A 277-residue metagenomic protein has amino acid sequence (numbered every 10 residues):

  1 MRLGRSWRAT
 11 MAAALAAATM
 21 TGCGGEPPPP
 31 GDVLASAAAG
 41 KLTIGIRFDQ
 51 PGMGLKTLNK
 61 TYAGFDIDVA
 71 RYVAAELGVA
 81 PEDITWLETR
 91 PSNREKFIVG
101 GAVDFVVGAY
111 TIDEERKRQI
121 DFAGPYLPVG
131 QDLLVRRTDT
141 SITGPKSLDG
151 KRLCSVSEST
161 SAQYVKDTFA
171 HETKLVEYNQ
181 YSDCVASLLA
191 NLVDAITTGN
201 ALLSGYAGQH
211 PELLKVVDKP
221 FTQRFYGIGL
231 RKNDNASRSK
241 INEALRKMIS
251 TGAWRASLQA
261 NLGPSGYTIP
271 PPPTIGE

Functional and structural regions predicted by a protein language model:
A18-G22: C-terminal motif of bacterial Sec signal peptides marking the signal peptidase cleavage site
G24, I67, Y72-E76, D139 (+2 more regions): Extended ligand-binding regions for polar small-molecule ligands
G25-P27, T160-V176, K215-V216, R246-E277: Ligand-binding clefts/hinges and TM-proximal coupling segments of bilobed small-molecule sensing domains
P29-V106: Extracytoplasmic small-molecule ligand-binding "clamshell" domains of the periplasmic binding protein/Venus flytrap
F48, L127-V135, S204-R246, P264-E277: Periplasmic-binding protein-like
D83-S147: Acidic, polar ligand-binding/catalytic clefts
I84-K96, T140-S141, V176-A186, A190 (+1 more regions): Short helix-initiation/N-cap motifs at beta->coil->alpha
N93, A109-R118, Y164-D167, L189-Q223: A ligand-binding cleft/hinge motif common to bilobed small-molecule-binding domains
